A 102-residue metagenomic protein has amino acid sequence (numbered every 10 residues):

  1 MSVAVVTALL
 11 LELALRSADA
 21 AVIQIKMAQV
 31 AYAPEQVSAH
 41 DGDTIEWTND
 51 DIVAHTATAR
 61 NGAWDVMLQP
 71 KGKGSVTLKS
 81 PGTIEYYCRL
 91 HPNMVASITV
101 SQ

Functional and structural regions predicted by a protein language model:
S2, A8-Q102: Extracytoplasmic copper-binding redox domains, predominantly the cupredoxin/blue-copper superfamily
